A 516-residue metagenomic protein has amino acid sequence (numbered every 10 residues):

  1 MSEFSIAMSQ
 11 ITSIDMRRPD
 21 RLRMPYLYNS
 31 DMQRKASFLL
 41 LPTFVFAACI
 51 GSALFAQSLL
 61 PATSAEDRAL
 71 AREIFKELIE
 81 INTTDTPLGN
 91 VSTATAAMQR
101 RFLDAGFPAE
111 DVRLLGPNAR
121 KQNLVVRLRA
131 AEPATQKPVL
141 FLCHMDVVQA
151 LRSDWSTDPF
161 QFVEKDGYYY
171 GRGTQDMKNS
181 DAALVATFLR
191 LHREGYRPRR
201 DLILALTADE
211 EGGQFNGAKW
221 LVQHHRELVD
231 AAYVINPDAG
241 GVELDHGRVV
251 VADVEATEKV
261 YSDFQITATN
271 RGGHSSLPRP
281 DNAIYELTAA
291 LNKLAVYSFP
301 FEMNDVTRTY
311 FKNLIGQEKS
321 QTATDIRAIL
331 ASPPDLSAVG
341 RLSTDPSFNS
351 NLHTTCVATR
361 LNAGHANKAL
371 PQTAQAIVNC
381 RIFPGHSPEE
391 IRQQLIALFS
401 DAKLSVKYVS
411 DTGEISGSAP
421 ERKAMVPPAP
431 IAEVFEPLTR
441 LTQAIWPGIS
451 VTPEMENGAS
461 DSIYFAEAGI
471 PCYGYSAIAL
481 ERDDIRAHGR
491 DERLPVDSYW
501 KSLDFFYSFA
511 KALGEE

Functional and structural regions predicted by a protein language model:
S2-S5, S9, S13, R17-R18: Low-acidity, Ser/Thr- and Arg-rich intrinsically disordered low-complexity segments
N29-F44: Bacterial N-terminal signal peptides that target proteins for export
L41-A53: Bacterial N-terminal signal peptides
Q57-L59, A239-V250, V254-K501, Y507 (+1 more regions): Metal-dependent amide/peptide-bond hydrolase catalytic core, centered on the "pita-bread" metallohydrolase fold
S58-R152, T373, E389: N-terminal helical capping/dimerization or prosegment-like subdomains of hydrolases acting on amide or phosphate bonds
T135-I203: Active-site metal-coordination/substrate-binding segment of hydrolases, especially metallo-dependent peptidases
M145-V147, L206-Q214, P237-V242, G272 (+1 more regions): Acidic, glycine-rich active-site loops and adjacent beta-strand->loop/helix elements that engage anionic groups
H225-A239: A glycine-rich helix N-cap at a beta->alpha junction
